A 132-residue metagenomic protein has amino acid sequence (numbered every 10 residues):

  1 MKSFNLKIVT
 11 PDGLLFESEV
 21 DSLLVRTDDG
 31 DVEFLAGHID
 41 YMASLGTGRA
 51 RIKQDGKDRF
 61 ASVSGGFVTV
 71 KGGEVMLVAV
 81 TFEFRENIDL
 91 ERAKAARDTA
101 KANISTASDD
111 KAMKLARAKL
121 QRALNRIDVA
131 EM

Functional and structural regions predicted by a protein language model:
M1-N5: N-terminal export/targeting signal detector
K7-T99: Compact, glycine-rich, soluble single-domain proteins
F82-M132: Acidic/glycine-rich phosphate/pyrophosphate-binding loops and surrounding catalytic core that coordinate Mg2+
